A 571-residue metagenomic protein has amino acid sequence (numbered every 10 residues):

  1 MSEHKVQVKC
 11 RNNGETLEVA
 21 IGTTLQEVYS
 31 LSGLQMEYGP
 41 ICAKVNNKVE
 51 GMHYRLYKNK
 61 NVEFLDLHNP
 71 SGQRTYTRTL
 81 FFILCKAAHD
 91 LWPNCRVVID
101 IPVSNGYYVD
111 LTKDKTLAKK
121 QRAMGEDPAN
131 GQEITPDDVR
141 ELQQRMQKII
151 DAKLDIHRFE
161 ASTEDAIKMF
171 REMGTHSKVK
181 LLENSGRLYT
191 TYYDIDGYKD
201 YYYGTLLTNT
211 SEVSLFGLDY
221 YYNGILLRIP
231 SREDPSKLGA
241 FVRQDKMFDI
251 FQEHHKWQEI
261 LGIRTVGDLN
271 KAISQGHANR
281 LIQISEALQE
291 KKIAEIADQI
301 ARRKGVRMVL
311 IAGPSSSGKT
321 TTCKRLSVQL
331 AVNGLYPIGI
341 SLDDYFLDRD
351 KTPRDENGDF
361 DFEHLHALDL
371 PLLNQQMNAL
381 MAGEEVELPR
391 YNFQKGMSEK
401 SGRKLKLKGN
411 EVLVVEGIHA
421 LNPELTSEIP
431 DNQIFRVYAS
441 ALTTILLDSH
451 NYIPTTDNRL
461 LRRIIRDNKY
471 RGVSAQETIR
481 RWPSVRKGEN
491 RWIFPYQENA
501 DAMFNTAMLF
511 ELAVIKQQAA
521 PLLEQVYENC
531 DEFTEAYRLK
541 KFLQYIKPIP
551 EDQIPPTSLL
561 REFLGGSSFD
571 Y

Functional and structural regions predicted by a protein language model:
M1-F81, C85-K86, D90-V103, D114-K115 (+2 more regions): Ubiquitin-like/PB1-type beta-grasp interaction modules and other compact soluble beta-rich domains
Y54-Q73, A87, R96-P102, Y108-K120 (+3 more regions): Auxiliary tRNA-acceptor-end handling modules of aminoacyl-tRNA synthetases
K304, T426-Y571: Conserved NTP phosphate-binding and transfer environment spanning the P-loop NTPase/kinase superfamily
V309-I311: Hydrophobic anchor at the beta1->P-loop junction of P-loop NTPases
K319: Conserved lysine of the Walker
T322, L326: Hydrophobic positions on the alpha1 helix immediately C-terminal to the Walker A/P-loop
V332-D350: Short beta-strand-centered segment that lines the nucleotide-binding/catalytic pocket of NTP-utilizing
K351-Q394: Conserved nucleotide-sensing/catalytic segment adjacent to the nucleotide-binding pocket in NTP-handling enzymes
